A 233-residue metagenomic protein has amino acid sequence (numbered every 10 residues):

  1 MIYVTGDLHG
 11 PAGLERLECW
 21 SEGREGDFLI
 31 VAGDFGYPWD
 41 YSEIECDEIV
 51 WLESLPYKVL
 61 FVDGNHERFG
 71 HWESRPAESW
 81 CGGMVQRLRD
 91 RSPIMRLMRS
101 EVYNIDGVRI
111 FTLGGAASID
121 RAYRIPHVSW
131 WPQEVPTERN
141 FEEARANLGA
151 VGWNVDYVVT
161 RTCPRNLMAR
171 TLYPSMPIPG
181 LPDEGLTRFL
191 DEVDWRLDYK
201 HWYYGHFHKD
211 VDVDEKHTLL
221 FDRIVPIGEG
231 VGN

Functional and structural regions predicted by a protein language model:
M1-Y3, V102-T112, Y157, D214-T218: Beta-strand-turn-beta hairpins that frame and shape the catalytic cleft of phosphate-ester-processing enzymes
I2-V4, L29-V31, V158, Y203: Residue-level marker for buried hydrophobic side chains located in beta-strands that build the well-ordered beta-sheet
T5, G10-I105, P179, D183-L190 (+2 more regions): Core catalytic region of metal-dependent phosphoesterases/phosphodiesterases, especially metallo-beta-lactamase-like
L8-H9, F35-G36, N65-R68, A116-A117 (+2 more regions): Catalytic metal-binding/acid-base residues of hydrolase active sites
R99-E101, H201-D212: Acidic carboxylate-rich catalytic motifs and surrounding loops in phosphoryl-/glycosyl-chemistry enzymes
D106-E184: Active-site-proximal loop/helix segment associated with metal-binding centers of metalloenzymes
T171-E184, D191-R196, V211-N233: Acidic, His/Gly-rich catalytic cores of divalent-metal-dependent hydrolytic chemistry
